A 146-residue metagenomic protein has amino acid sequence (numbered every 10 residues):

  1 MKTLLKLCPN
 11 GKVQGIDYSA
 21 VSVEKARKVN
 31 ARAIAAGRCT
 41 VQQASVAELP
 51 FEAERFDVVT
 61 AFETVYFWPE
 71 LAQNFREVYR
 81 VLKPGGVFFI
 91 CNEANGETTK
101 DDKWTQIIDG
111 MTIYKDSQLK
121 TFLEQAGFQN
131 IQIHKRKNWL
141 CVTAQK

Functional and structural regions predicted by a protein language model:
M1-E48: Class I SAM-dependent methyltransferase SAM/SAH-binding core
G11, A53-R55, G86: Surface-exposed loop/turn positions
S22-K25, V29, I90, T98 (+1 more regions): Ligand-binding pocket scaffold of soluble enzyme catalytic domains
A47-V59: A short acidic, Gly/Pro-enriched loop at the edge of an enzyme's catalytic core that lines a small-molecule cofactor
D57-L71: A short SAM/SAH-binding and catalytic strip from SAM-dependent methyltransferases
A72-V87: A short glycine-rich, Lys/Arg-flanked "PGG" loop and its adjoining helix->strand segment in the class I
V87-Q118: Conserved class I S-adenosyl-L-methionine
A126-K146: Core SAM-dependent methyltransferase catalytic element
